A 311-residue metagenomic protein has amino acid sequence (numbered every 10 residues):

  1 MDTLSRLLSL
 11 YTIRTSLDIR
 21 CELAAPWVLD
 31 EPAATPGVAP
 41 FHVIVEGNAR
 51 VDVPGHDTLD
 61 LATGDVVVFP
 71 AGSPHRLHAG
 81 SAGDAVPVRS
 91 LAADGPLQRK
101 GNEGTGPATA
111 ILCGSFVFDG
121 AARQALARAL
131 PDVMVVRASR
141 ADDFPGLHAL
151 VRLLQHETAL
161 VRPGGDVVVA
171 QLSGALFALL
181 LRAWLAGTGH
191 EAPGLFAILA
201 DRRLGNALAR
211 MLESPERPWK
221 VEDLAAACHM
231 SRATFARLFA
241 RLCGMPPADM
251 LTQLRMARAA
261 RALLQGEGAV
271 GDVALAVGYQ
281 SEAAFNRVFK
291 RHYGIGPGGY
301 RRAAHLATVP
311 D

Functional and structural regions predicted by a protein language model:
M1-V66, S73-N102: Generic protein-terminus/edge-of-domain signal
R6-L10, P74-Q155, A186-G187: A hydrophobic/aromatic-rich effector-binding and dimerization subdomain of bacterial HTH-type transcriptional regulators
P40-V43, G146, L150, L172: Amphipathic, well-ordered alpha-helical segments in soluble domains
G47, G80, E157-L160, A183 (+4 more regions): Generic structural signal for alpha-helix termini and adjacent loop/cap motifs
I111, V151-L154, S173, F177-L181 (+1 more regions): Hydrophobic alpha-helical core bundles mediating ligand binding, dimerization, or RNAP-core interactions
M134-P145, T158-S173, F177-R217, V221-C228 (+2 more regions): Short, Lys/Arg-enriched, Trp-marked, Pro/Gly-tolerant hinge/linker segments that flank
N206-E213, R217-A225, M230-S231, R237-A283 (+2 more regions): Terminal helix-turn-helix DNA-binding modules in bacterial transcription factors
